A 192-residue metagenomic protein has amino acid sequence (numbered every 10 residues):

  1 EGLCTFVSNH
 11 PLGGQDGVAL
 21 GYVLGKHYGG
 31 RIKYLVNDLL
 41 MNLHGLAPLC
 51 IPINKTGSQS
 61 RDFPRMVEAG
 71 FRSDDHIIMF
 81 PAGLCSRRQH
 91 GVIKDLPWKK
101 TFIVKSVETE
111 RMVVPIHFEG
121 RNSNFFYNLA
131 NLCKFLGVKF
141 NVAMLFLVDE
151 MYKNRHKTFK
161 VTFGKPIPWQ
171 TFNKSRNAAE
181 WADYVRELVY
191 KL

Functional and structural regions predicted by a protein language model:
E1, V36-D38, F63-A69: Short, charged beta->alpha transition segments
L3-S58: Catalytic core of membrane glycerolipid acyltransferases/transacylases, capturing the structured, soluble-facing
R61-L192: Non-catalytic C-terminal accessory region of glycerolipid acyltransferases and related lyso-lipid remodeling enzymes
